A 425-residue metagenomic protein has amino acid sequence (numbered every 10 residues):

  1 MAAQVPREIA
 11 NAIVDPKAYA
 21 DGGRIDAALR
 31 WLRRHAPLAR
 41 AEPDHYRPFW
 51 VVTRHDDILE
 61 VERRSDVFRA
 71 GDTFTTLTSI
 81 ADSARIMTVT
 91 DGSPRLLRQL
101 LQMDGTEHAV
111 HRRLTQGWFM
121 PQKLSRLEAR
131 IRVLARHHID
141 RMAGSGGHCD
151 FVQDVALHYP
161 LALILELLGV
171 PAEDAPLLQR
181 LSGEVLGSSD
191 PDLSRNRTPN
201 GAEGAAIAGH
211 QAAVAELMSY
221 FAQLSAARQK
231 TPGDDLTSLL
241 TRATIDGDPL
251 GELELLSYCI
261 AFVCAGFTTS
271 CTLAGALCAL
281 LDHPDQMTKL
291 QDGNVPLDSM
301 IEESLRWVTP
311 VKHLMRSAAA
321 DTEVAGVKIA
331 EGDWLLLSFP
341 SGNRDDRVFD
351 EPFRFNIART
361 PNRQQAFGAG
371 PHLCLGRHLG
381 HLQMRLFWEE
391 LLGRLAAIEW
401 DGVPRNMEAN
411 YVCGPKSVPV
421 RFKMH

Functional and structural regions predicted by a protein language model:
M1-H425: Cytochrome P450
